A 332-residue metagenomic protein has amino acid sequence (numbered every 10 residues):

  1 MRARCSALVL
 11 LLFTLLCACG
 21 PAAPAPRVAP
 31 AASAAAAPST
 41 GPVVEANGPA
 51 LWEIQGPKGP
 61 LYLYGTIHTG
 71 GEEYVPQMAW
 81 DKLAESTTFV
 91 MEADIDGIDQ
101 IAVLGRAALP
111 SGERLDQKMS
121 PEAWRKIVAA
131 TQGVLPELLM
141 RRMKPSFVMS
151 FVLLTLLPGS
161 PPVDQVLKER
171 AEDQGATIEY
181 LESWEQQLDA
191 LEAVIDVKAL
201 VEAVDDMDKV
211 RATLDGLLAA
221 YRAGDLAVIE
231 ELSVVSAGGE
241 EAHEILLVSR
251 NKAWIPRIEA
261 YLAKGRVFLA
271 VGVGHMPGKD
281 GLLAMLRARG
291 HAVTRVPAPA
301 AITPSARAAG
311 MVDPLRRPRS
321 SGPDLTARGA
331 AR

Functional and structural regions predicted by a protein language model:
M1-V9: Bacterial N-terminal signal peptides that target proteins for export
A3, V103-L104, L191-A193, L282 (+1 more regions): Short secondary-structure transition/capping segments
L15-A18: C-terminal motif of bacterial Sec signal peptides marking the signal peptidase cleavage site
G20-A22: Bacterial signal peptide processing site
R27-A32, A37-L246: Structured, acidic catalytic/metal-binding patches in enzyme active sites
A31, P76, R316-R332: N-terminal targeting sequences that direct proteins away from the cytosol to non-cytosolic compartments
E244, V248-R319, R332: C-terminal soluble interaction/assembly domains
